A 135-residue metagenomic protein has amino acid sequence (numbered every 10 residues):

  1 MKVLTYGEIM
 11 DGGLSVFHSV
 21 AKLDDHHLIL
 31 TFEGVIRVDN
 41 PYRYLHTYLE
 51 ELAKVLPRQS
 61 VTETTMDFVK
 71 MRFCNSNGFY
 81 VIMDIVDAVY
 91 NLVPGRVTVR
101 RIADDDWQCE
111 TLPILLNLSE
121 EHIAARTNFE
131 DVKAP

Functional and structural regions predicted by a protein language model:
M1-R72, D84-P135: STAS-like cytosolic regulatory interaction modules
